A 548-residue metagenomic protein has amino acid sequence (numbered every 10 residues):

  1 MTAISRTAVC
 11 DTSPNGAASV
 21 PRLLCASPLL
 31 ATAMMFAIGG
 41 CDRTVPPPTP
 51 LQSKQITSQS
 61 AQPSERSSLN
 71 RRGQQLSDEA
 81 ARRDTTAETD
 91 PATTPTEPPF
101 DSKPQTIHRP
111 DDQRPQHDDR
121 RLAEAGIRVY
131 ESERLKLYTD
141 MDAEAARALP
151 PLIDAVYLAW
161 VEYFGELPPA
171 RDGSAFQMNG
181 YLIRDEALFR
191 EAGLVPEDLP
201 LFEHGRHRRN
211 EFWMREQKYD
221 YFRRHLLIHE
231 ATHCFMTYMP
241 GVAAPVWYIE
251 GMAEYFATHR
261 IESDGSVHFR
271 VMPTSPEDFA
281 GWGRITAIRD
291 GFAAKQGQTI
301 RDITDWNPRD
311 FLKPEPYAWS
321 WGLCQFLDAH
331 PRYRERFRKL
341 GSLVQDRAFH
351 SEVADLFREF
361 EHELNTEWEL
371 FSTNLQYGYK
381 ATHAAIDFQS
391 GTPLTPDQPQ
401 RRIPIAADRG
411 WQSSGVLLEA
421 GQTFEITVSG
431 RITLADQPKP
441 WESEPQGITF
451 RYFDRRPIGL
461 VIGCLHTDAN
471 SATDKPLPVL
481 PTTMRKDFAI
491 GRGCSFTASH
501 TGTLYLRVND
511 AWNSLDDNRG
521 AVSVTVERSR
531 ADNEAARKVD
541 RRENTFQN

Functional and structural regions predicted by a protein language model:
C25-G39: Bacterial N-terminal signal peptides
G40-V45: Bacterial signal peptide processing site
T49-D90: Post-signal peptide N-terminal segment of mature Sec-exported envelope proteins
L51, T57, F311, L343-G421 (+2 more regions): Beta/coil-rich, acidic/histidine-enriched accessory regions frequently appended to metallopeptidases
P99-P115, L122-P245, R260-S263, A294 (+2 more regions): Juxtacatalytic substrate-recognition/specificity segment
A123, L194-K218, F222, P240-K380: Acidic/His/Gly-enriched intrinsically disordered linker/tail segments that often contain short helix/coil "MoRF-like"
G421-E425, A498-D510: Noncatalytic modules at the cell exterior or secretory-pathway interfaces, chiefly beta-strand-rich lectin/adhesion
L434-I490, D532-N544: Surface-exposed beta-strand/loop patches in noncatalytic accessory domains and peripheral targeting/linker segments
